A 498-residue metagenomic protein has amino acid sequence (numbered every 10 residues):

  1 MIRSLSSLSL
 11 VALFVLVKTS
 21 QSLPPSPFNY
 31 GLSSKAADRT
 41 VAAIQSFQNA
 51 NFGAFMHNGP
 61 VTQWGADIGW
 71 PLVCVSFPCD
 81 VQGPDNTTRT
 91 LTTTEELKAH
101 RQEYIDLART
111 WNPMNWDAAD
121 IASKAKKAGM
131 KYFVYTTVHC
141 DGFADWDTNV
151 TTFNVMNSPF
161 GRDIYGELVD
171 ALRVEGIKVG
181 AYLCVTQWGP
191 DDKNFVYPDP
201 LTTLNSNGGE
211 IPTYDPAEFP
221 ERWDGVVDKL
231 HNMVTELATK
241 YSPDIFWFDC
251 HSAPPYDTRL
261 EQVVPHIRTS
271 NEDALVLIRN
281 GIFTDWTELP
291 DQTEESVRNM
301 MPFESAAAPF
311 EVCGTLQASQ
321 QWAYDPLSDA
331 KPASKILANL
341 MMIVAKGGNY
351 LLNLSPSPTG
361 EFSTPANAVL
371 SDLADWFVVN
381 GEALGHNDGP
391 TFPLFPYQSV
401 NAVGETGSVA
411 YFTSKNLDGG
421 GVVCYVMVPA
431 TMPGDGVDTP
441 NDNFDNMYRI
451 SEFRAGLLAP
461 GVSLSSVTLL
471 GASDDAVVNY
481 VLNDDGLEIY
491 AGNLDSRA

Functional and structural regions predicted by a protein language model:
M1-S4, A125: Positively charged n-region of N-terminal signal peptides that target proteins for export
R3-S22: Cleavable N-terminal signal peptides of Sec/SRP-targeted secreted and luminal proteins
L23-A498: Mature catalytic domains of secreted/periplasmic carbohydrate-active enzymes
